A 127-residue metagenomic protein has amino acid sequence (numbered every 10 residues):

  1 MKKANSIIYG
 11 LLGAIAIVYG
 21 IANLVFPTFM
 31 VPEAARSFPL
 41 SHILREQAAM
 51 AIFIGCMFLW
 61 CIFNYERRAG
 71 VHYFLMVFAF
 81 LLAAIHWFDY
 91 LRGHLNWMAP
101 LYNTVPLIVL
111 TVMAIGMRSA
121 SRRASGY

Functional and structural regions predicted by a protein language model:
M1-A16: Cytosolic juxtamembrane helix and N-cap/initiation of the first transmembrane helix
A14-L44, A48: Hydrophobic transmembrane helix segments
V18-Y19, S41-I62, V77-L81: Core segments of alpha-helical transmembrane spans in multipass integral membrane proteins
N23, M57-I62, H86-D89, M113-M117: Structural signal for membrane-spanning alpha-helices in multi-pass inner-membrane proteins, emphasizing helix cores
A34-S41, H94-P106: Non-cytosolic membrane-interface motifs at loop->transmembrane helix junctions
V71-W87, V105-T111: Hydrophobic alpha-helical membrane segments
A84-L101, S119-A120: Membrane-helix boundary connector in multi-pass membrane proteins
I108-Y127: Membrane-water interface at the C-terminal end of transmembrane alpha helices
